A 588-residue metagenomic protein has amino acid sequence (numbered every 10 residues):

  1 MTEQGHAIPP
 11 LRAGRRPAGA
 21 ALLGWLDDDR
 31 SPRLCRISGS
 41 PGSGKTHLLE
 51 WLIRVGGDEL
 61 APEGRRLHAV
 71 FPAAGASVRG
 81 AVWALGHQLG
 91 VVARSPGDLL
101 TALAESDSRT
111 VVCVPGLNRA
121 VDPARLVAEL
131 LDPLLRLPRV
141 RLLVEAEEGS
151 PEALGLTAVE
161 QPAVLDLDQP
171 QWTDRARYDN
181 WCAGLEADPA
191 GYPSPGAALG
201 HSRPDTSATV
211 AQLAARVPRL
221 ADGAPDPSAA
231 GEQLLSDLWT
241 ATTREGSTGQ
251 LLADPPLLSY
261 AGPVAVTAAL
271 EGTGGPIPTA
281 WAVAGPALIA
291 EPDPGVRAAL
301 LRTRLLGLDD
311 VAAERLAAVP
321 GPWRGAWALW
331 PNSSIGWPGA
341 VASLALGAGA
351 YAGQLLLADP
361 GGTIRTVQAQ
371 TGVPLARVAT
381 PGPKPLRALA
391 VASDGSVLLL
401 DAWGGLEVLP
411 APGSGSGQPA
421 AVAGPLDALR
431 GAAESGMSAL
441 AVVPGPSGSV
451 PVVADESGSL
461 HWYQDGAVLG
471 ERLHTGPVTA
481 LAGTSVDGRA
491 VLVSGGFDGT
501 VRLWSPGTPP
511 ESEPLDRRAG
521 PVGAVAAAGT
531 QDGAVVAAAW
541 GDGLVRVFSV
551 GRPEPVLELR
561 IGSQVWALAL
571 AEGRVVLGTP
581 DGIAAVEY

Functional and structural regions predicted by a protein language model:
M1-P41, H47-L52, Q88-V91: Walker A/P-loop-proximal flanking segment of P-loop NTPase domains
S38-H68, G149-L156, E271: P-loop NTPase Walker A phosphate-binding motif
G75-R94: Conserved NTP-binding/hydrolysis module of P-loop NTPases
A102-L126: Conserved P-loop NTPase "ATPase switch" module shared by AAA+ and STAND
R119, L130-A158: Sensor-1/coupling segment of RecA-like P-loop NTPase cores
Y192-W337: Hydrophobic repeat-domain scaffold segments
G339-A348, P383-A390, D427-P444, G476-T484 (+2 more regions): Canonical WD40 repeat/beta-propeller blade segments in eukaryotic WD-repeat proteins
I364-Q368, L406-A411, L460-Q464, V501-P506 (+2 more regions): WD40-repeat beta-propellers
